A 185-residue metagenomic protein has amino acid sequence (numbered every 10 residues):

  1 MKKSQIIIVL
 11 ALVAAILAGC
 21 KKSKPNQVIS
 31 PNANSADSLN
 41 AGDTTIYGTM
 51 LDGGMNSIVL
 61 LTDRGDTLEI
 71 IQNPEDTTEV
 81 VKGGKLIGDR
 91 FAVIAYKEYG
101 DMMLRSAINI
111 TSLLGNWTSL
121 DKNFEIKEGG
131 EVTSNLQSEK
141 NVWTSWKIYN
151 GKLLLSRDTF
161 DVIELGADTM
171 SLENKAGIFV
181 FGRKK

Functional and structural regions predicted by a protein language model:
M1-I6: Positively charged n-region of N-terminal signal peptides that target proteins for export
I7-A14: Sec-dependent N-terminal signal peptides
I16-G19: C-terminal motif of bacterial Sec signal peptides marking the signal peptidase cleavage site
K21-Y47, L51-K185: Lipid interaction determinants
